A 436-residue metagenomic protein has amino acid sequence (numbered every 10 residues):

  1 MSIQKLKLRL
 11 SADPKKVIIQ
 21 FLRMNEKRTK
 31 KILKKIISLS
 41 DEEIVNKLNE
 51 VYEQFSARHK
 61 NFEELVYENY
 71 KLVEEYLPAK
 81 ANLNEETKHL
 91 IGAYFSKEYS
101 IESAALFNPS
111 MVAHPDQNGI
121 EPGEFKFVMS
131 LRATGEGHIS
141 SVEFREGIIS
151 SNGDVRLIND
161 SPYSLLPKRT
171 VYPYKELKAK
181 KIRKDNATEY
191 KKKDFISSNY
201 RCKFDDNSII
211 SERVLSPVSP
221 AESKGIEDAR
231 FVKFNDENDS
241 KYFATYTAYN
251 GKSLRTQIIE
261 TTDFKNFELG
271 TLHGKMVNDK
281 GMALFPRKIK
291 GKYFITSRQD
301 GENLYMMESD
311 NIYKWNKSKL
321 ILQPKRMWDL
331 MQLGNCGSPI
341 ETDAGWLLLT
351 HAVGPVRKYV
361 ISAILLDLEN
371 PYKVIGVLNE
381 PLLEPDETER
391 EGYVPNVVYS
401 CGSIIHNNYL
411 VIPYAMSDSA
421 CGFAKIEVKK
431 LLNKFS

Functional and structural regions predicted by a protein language model:
M1-I226, V232-M282, R287-M331, E341-Y393 (+2 more regions): Beta-rich carbohydrate-recognition and catalytic domains
W328-L330, G334-C336, N396-Y399: Donor nucleotide-activated moiety binding/catalytic core segment of transferases that use nucleotide-activated donors
E387-R390, V398-G402: Short glycine-rich, acidic/polar surface loops and turns
I404-N408: Well-ordered alpha/beta subsegment
